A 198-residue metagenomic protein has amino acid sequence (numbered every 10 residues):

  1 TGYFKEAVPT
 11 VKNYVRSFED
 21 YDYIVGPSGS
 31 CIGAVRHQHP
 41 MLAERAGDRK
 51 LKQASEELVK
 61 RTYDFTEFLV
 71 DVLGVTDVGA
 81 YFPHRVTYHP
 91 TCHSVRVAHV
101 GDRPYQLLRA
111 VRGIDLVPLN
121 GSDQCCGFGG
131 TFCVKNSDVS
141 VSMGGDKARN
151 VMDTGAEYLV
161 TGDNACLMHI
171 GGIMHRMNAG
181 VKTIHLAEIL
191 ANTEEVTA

Functional and structural regions predicted by a protein language model:
T1-A198: Iron-sulfur cluster-binding electron-transfer modules in prokaryotic oxidoreductases
